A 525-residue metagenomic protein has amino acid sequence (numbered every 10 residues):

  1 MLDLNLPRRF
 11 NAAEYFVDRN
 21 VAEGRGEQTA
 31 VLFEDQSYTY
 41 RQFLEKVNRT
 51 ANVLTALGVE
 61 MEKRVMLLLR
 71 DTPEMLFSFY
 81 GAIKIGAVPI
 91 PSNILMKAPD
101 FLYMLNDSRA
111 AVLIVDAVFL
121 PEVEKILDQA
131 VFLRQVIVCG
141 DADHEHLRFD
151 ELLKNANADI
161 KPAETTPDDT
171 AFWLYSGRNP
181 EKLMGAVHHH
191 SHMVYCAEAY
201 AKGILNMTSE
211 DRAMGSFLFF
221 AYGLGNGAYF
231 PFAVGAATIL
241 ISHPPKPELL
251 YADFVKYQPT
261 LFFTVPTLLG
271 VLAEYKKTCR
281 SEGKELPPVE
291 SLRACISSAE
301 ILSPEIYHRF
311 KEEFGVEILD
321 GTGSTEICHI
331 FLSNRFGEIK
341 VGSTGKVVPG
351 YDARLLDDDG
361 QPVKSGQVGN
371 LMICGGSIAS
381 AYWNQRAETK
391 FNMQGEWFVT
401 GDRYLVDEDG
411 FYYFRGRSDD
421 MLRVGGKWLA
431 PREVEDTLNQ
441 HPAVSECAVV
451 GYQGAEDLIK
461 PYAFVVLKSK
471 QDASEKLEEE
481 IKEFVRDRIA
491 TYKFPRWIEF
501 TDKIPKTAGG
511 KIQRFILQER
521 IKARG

Functional and structural regions predicted by a protein language model:
E27, V138-D141, A156-K182, N206-R212: Conserved pre-ATP/AMP-binding loop-to-beta segment of ANL
E27-T72, L76-Y80, K97-L102, D150-E151 (+1 more regions): Conserved AMP-binding/adenylate-forming core of the ANL superfamily
T39-R41, A171-Y195: Conserved AMP-binding A3 loop
M96, L102, L113-V115, V255 (+6 more regions): AMP-binding/adenylate-forming catalytic core of the ANL superfamily
V112, V118-D168, Y275-T278: ANL superfamily adenylate-forming
V194-R212, F219-L261, V271-G283: Conserved AMP-binding/adenylation subdomain of ANL enzymes
P259-T264, A273-K340, D352: Gly/Ser/Thr-rich phosphate-binding loop
K346-G350, Q361-N392, K427-L429: Conserved ATP/PPi-binding loop(s) of AMP-dependent carboxylate-activating enzymes
